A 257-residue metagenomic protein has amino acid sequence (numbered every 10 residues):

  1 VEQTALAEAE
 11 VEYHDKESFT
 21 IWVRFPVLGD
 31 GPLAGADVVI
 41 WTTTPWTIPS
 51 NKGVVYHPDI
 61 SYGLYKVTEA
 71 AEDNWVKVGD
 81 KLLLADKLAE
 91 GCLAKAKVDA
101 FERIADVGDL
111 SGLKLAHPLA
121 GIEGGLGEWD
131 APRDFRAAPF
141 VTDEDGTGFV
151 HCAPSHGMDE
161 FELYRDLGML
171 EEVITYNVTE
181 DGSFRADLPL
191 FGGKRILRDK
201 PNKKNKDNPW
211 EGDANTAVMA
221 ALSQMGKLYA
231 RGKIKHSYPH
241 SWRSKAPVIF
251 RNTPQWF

Functional and structural regions predicted by a protein language model:
V1-W41, W46-I48: Active-site cores that bind ATP or allylic diphosphates and position pyrophosphate for catalysis
L33-V38, P45-F257: Non-cofactor substrate-recognition interfaces
